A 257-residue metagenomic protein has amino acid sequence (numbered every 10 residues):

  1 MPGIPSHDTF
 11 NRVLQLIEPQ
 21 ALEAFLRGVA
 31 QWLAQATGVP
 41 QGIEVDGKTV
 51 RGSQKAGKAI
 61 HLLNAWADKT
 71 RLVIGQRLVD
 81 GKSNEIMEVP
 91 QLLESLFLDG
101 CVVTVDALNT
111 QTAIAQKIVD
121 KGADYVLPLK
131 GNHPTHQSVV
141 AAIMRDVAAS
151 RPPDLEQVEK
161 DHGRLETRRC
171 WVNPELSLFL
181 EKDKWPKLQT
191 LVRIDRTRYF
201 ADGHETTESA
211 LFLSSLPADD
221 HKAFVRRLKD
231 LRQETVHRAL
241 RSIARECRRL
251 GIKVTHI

Functional and structural regions predicted by a protein language model:
P2-A56, G122: Active-site- or DNA-interface-adjacent structural scaffold in DNA-acting proteins
S6, I43-K48, A65, R71 (+5 more regions): Short, conserved catalytic/metal-binding motifs centered on acidic residues
A56-C101: Electropositive, glycine- and tryptophan-enriched low-complexity nucleic-acid-binding patches
L78, L108, K130-N132: Short, ordered loop/turn segments at secondary-structure junctions
I86, Q111-A115, H221: Short, well-ordered alpha-helical microsegments
A115-A123: Short, surface-exposed basic-aromatic patches at helix termini and helix-loop junctions that form
K130-L231: An anionic, glycine-rich sequence signature occurring as long contiguous blocks
L231-I257: Basic, amphipathic alpha-helical segments enriched in Lys/Arg and hydrophobic/aromatic residues
